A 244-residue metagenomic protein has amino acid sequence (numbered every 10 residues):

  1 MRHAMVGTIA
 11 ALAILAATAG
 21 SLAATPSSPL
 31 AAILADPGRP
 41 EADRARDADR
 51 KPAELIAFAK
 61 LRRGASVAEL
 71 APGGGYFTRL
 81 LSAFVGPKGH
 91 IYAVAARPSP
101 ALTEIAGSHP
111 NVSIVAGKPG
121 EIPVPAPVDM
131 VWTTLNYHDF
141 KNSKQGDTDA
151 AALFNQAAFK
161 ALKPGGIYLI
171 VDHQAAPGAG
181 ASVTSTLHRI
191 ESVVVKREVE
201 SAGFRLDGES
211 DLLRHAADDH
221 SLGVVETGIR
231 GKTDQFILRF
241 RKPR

Functional and structural regions predicted by a protein language model:
G7-A17: Bacterial N-terminal signal peptides
D47-S66: Conserved alpha-helix/loop element of class I SAM-dependent methyltransferases that forms part of the SAM/SAH-binding
G64, P87-K88, L162-Y168: Short glycine-dipeptide loop
A68-I122: Class I SAM-dependent methyltransferase SAM/SAH-binding core
S82-A83, T148-P164: A short glycine-rich, Lys/Arg-flanked "PGG" loop and its adjoining helix->strand segment in the class I
H109, I122-L135: A short acidic, Gly/Pro-enriched loop at the edge of an enzyme's catalytic core that lines a small-molecule cofactor
G180-D207: Conserved Class I S-adenosyl-L-methionine
D219-R244: Core SAM-dependent methyltransferase catalytic element
